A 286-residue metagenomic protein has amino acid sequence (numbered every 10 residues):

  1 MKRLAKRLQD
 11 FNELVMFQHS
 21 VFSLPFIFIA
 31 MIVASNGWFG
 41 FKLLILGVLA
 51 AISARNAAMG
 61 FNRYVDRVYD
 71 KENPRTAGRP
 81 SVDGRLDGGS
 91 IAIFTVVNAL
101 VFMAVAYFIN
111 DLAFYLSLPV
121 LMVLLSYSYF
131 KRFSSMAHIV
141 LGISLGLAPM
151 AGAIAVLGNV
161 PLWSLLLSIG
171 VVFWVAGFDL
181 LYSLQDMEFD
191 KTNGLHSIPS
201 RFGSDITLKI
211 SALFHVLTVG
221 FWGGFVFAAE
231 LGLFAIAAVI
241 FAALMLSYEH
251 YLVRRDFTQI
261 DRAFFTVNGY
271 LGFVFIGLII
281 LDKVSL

Functional and structural regions predicted by a protein language model:
M1-Q9, M59-L86, L180-D205, Y251-T258: Cytosolic, membrane-interface loops and tails of multi-pass inner-membrane proteins
L4, L8, P25, I45 (+5 more regions): Alpha-helical membrane-protein architecture signal
L4-E13, L49, R79-L167, M245-R255 (+2 more regions): Intramembrane alpha-helical segments
L4-K6, L217-G220, G224-L286: Extended hydrophobic alpha-helices typical of membrane-associated regions
M16-L24: Membrane-interface helix starts
L24-A30, L141-V156, R201-S204, F265-I279: Small-residue-rich segments of transmembrane alpha-helices in multi-pass membrane proteins, especially helix faces
P25-V65, R75, A99-Y107, F114-S126 (+3 more regions): Membrane-embedded alpha-helical segments that form the functional core of polytopic membrane enzymes, especially those
L44-I45, L49-A51, R67-L118, T192-L233 (+1 more regions): Multi-pass membrane catalytic core of lipid/isoprenoid biosynthesis enzymes
